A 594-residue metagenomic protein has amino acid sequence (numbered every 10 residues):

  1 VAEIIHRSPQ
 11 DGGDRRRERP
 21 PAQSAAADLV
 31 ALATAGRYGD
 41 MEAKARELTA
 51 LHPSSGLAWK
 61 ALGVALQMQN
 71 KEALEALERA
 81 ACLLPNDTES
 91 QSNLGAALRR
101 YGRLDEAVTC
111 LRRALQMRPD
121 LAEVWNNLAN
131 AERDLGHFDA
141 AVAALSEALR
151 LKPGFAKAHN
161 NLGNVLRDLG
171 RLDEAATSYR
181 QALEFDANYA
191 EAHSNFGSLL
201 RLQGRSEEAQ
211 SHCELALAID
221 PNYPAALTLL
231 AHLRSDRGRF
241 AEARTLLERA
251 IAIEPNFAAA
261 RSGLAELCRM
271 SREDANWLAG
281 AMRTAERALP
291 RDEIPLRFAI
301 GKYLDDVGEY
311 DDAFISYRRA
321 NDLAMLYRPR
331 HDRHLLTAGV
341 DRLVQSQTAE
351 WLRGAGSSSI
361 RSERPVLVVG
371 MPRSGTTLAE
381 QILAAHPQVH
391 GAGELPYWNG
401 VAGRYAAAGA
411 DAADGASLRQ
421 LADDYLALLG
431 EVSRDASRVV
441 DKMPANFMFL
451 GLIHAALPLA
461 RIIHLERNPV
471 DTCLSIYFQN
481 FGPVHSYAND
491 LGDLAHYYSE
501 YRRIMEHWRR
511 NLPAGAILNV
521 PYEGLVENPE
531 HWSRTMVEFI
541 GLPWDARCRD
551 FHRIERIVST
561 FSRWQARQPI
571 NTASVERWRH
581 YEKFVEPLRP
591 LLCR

Functional and structural regions predicted by a protein language model:
Y38, N70-K71, L104, F138 (+5 more regions): TPR-repeat structural position
L51, L83, M117, L151 (+5 more regions): Structural marker of alpha-solenoid helical repeat scaffolds
L57-Q67, E89-R100, E123-D134, K157-D168 (+5 more regions): Conserved alpha-helical positions within TPR/SEL1-like repeat arrays
R237, V389-A392, Y397-L418, V432-C593: PAPS-dependent sulfotransferase catalytic domain
E309-D423, W564-R567, N571: PAPS-dependent sulfotransferase catalytic core
